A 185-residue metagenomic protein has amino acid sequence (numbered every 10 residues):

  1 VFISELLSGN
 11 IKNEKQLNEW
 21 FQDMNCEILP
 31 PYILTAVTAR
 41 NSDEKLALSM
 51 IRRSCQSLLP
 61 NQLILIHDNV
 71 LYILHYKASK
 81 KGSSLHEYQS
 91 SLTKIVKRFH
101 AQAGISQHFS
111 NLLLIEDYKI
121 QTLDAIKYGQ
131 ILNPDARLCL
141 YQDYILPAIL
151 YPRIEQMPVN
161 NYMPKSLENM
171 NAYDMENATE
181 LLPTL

Functional and structural regions predicted by a protein language model:
V1-L185: Cytosolic nucleotide-utilizing catalytic cores of signal-transduction proteins
